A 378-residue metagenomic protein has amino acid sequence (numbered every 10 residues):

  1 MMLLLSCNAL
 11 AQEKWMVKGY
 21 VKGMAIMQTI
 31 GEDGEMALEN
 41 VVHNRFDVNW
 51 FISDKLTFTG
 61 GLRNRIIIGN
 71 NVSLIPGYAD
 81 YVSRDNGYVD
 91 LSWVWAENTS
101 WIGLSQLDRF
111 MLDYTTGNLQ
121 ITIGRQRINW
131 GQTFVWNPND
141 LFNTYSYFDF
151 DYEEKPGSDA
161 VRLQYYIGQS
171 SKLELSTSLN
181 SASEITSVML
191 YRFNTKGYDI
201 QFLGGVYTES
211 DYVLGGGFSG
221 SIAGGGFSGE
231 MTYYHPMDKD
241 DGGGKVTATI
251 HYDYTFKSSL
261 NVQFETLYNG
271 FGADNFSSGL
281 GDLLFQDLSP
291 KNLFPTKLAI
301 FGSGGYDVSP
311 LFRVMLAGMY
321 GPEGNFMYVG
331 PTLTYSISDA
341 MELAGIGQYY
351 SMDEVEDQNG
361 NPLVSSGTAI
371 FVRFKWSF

Functional and structural regions predicted by a protein language model:
W15, D54-F58, N118-I121, S170-L173 (+6 more regions): Repeated loop/turn-to-beta-strand initiation elements of outer-membrane beta-barrel proteins
W15, V48-W50, D113-T116, Y165-I167 (+9 more regions): Residue-level signature of outer-membrane beta-barrel architecture
G19-M27, G60-N64, I123-R125, L175-L179 (+7 more regions): Transmembrane beta-barrel strands of outer-membrane/channel proteins
M24-E32, I67-G69, W130, T144-D149 (+9 more regions): Sequence/structural signature of outer-membrane beta-barrel proteins
M36-V42, G103-D108, T115, K155-D159 (+6 more regions): Residues that define the transmembrane beta-barrel architecture of outer-membrane proteins
K55-S170, M352: Outer membrane beta-barrel
S221-G318: Detector for outer-membrane/organellar transmembrane beta-barrel domains, recognizing the amphipathic beta-strand
G302, Y306, Y335, E342 (+2 more regions): Outer-membrane beta-barrel "beta-signal"
